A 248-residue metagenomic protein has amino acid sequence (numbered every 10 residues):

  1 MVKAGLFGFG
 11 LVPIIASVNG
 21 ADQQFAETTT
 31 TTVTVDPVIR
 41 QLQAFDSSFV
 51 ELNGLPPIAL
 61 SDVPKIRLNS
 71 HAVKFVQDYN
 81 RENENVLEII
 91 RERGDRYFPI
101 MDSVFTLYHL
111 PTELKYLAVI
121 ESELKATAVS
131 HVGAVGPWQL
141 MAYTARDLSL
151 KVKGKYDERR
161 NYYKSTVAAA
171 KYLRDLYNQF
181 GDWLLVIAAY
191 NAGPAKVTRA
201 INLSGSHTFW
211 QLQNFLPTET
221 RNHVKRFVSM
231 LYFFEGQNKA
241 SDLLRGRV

Functional and structural regions predicted by a protein language model:
V2-H109: An acidic, Gly/Ser/Thr/Pro-rich helix-cap/linker signature
V35-N80, V129, G136-Q139, Y143 (+2 more regions): Catalytic and substrate-binding regions of cell-wall glycan-acting enzymes that process beta-1,4-linked
R81-R91, M101-V104, L124-A134, K151-Y162 (+2 more regions): Second-shell loop/turn segments in exported
P99, S103, K115, V167-R174 (+3 more regions): Solvent-exposed, polar/charged alpha-helical surfaces in well-ordered, non-transmembrane soluble domains, broadly
L110-T127, V186-N191: Short, functionally critical alpha-helical segments immediately adjacent to catalytic or ligand/cofactor-binding
V132-G154, T166-L173: Substrate-binding/active-site groove segments that recognize and process beta-1,4-linked N-acetyl-hexosamine
K239-V248: Low-complexity, Gly/Ser/Thr/Pro-rich intrinsically disordered linker/tail segments
